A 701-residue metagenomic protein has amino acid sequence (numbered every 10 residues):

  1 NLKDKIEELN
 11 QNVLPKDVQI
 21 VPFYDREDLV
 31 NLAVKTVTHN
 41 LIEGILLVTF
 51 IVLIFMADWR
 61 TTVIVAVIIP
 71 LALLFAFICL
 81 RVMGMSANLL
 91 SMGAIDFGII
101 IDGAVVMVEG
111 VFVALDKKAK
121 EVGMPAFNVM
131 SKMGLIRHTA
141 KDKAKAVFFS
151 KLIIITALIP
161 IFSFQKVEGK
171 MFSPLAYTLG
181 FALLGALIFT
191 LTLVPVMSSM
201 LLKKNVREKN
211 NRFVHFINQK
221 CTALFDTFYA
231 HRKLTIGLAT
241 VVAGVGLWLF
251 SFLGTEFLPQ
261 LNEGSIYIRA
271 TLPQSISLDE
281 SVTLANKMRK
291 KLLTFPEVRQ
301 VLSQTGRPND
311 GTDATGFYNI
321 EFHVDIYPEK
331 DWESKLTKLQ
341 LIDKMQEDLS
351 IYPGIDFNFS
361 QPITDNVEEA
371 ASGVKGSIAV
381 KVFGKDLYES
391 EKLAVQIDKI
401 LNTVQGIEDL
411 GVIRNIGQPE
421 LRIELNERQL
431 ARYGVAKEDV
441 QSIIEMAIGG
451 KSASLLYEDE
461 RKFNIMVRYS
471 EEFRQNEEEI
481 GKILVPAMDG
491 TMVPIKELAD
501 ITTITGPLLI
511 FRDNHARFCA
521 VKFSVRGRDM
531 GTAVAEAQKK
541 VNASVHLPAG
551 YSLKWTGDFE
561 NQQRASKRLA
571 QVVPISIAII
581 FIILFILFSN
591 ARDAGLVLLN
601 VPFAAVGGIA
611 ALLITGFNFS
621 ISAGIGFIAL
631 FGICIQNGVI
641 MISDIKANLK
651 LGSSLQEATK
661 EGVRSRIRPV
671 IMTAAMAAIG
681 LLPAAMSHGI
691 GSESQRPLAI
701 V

Functional and structural regions predicted by a protein language model:
N1-E43, L53, M124-M130, R137 (+7 more regions): Extracytoplasmic/periplasmic membrane-proximal domains and adjacent transmembrane bundles of envelope biogenesis
L14-K16, P22-Y24, V196-K204, L258-S265 (+7 more regions): Flexible hinge/switch segments at interdomain interfaces of large molecular machines
Q19, L46-V113, S163, F181 (+4 more regions): Hydrophobic transmembrane alpha-helices and their membrane-interface caps in long multi-pass transport proteins
F23, V30, V34, V108 (+4 more regions): Helix-loop junctions and hydrophobic alpha-helical segments within the transmembrane domains of large membrane
V82-N88, I161-M171, T240-I276, E329-E333 (+2 more regions): Transmembrane helices with small-residue packing motifs
F97-F112, A144-S163, K170-K209, F322 (+4 more regions): Transmembrane alpha-helices and their membrane-interface boundaries in multi-pass membrane transporters and channels
K141-K143, K209-P259, R299, I351-D356 (+1 more regions): Signature of alpha-helical transmembrane segments and their immediate interfacial
D279-V374, K399, R428-G450, Y457: Solvent-exposed, membrane-proximal periplasmic/extracellular interface segments of envelope transport and secretion
